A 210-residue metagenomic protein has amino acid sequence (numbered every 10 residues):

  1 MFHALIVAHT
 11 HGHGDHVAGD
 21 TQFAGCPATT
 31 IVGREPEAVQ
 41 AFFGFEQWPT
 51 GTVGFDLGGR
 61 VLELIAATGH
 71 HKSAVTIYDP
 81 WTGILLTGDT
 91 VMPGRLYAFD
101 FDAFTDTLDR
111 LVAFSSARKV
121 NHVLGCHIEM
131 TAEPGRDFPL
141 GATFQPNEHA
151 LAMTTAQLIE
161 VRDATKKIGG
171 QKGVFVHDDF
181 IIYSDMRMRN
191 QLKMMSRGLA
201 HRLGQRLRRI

Functional and structural regions predicted by a protein language model:
M1-E63: Active-site HxH/HxHxD metal-binding segment of metal-dependent hydrolases
H3-D15, I31-E35, A66-G69, L86-D89 (+1 more regions): Active-site neighborhood of phospho(di)ester-bond hydrolases with catalytic His/Asp-centered motifs
G12-G19, V39-Q40, H71-A74, M92-L96 (+1 more regions): Active-site environment of divalent metal-dependent phosphoester hydrolases
F43-G44, L96-D100: Short, solvent-exposed loop/turn segments at secondary-structure boundaries
G51-D79, I84: Core dinuclear metal-dependent hydrolase active-site scaffold
D56, D100, S116-K119: A short, structured loop/turn motif at beta-sheet edges
D100-L108: Charged helix-capping and loop-helix junction motifs
A113-I210: Accessory terminal helices/loops
